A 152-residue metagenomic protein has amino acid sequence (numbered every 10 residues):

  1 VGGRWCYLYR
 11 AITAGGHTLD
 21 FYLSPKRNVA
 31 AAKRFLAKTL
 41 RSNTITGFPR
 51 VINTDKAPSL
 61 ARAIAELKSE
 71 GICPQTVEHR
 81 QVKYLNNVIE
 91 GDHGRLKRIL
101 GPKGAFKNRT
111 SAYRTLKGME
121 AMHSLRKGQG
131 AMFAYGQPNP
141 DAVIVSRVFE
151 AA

Functional and structural regions predicted by a protein language model:
V1-P49, V88: RNase H-like nuclease fold core
A11, G16, L36, I52-D55 (+5 more regions): Mobile genetic element proteins and their domesticated derivatives, centered on retroelements and DNA transposons
S24-R27, T54-D55, F106-T110, G136: Conserved, non-catalytic sequence blocks in retroelement Pol enzymes and Pol-derived host proteins
F48-R62, V82-L85: Acidic/histidine-rich, metal-coordinating catalytic segments
K68-P74: Short helix-capping segments at alpha-helix termini
P74-V88: RNase H-like polynucleotidyl transferase catalytic core
D92-N108, R126: Active-site proximal helix-loop segment of RNase H-like, two-metal nucleases, encompassing DDE(D)
P102, R114-A152: C-terminal domain-tail junction helix/linker
